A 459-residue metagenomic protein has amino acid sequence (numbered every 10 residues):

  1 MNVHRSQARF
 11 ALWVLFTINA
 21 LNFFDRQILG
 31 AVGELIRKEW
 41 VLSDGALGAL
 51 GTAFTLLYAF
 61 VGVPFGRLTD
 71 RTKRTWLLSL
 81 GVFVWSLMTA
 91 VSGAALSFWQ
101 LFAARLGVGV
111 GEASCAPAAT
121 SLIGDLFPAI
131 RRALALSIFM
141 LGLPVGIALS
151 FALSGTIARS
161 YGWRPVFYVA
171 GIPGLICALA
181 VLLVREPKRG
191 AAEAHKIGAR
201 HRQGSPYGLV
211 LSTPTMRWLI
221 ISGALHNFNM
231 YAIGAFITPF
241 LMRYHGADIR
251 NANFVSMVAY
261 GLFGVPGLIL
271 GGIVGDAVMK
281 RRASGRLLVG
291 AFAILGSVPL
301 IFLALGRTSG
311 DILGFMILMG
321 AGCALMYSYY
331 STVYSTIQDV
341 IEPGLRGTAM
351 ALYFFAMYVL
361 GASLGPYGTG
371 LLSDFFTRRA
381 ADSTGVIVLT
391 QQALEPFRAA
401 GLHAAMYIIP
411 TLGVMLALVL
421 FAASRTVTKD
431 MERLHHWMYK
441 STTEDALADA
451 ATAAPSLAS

Functional and structural regions predicted by a protein language model:
N2-H4, R189-I220, Y244: Juxtamembrane intracellular "pre-TM" segments in multi-pass secondary transporters
L29-G30, P214-I269, M326-Y334, G361-S373: Extracytoplasmic gate region of multi-pass secondary transporters
V41, K73, A94-Q100, P128 (+2 more regions): Helix-breaking motifs and short loop linkers at transmembrane-helix boundaries and internal kinks in secondary membrane
F60-L96: Conserved MFS/SLC helix-loop-helix module at the cytosolic interface between two early adjacent transmembrane helices
W76-A90, R286-I301: Structural signature of the two symmetry-related core transmembrane helices
A104-L143: Cytoplasmic helix-loop-helix junction between adjacent transmembrane helices in 12-TM secondary transporters
F139-E186: Helix-loop-helix hairpin linking two adjacent transmembrane segments in secondary transporters
P165-L182, A404-A422: Symmetry-related core transmembrane helices of the 12-TM Major Facilitator Superfamily/SLC fold
